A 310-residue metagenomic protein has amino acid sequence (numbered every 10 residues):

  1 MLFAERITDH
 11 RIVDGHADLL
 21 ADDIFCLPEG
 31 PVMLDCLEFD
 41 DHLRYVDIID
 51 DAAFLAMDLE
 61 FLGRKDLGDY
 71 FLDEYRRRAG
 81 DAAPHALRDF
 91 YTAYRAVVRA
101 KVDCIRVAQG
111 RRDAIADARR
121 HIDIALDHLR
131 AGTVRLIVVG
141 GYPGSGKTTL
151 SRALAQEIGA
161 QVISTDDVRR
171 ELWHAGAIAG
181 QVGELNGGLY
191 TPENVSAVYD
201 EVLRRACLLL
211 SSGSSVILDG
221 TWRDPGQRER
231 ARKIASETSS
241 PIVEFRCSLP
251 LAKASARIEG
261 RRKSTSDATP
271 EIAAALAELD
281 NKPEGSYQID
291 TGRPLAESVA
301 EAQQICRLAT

Functional and structural regions predicted by a protein language model:
M1-I137: ATP-dependent phospho-/nucleotidyl transfer catalytic cores
Y142-P143: The conserved Walker
K147: Conserved lysine of the Walker
L150: Hydrophobic positions on the alpha1 helix immediately C-terminal to the Walker A/P-loop
A155-S214: Conserved substrate/cofactor phosphate-moiety recognition/catalytic segment in nucleotide-dependent phosphotransferases
D167-R169, W222-D224, S248-S255, R293-L295: Conserved nucleotide-binding/hydrolysis micro-motifs of P-loop NTPases
T238-I258, I289: Conserved phosphate-donor/acceptor-positioning beta-strand/loop module used by diverse small-molecule
E259-T310: Small-molecule kinase domains that catalyze NTP-dependent phosphoryl transfer to phosphate-bearing small molecules
